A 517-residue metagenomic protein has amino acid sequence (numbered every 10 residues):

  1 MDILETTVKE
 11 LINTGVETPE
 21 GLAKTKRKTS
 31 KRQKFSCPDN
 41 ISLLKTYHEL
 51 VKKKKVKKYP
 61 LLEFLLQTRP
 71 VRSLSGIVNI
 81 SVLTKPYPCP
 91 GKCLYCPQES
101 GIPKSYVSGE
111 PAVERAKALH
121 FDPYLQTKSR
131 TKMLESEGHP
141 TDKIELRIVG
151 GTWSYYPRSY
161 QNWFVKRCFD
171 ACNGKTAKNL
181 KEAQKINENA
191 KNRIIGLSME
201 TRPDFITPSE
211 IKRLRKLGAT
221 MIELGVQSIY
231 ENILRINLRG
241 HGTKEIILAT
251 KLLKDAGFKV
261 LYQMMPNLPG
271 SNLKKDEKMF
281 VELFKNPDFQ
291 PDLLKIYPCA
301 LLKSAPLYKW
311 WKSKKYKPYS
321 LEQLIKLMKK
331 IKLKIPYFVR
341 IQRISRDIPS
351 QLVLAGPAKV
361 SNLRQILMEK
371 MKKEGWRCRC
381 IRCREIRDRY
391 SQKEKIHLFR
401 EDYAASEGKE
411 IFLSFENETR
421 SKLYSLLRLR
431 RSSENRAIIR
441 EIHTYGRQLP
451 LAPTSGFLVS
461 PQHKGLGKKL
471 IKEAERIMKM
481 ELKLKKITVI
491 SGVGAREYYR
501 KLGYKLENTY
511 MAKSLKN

Functional and structural regions predicted by a protein language model:
M1-Q126, R130-K175, Y337: Flexible, acidic/Gly-rich N-terminal and inter-domain linker regions that tether and position cofactor-handling modules
I41, K45-I77, N187, K191-R193 (+2 more regions): Flexible inter-domain linker/hinge segments
S108-Q126, L146, G150-L261, M265-E322 (+2 more regions): Conserved non-cysteine loop/helix-boundary elements of the Radical SAM core domain that shape
P298-V339, R346-R387, L451, F457-P461: Radical SAM enzyme [4Fe-4S]-AdoMet core and its adjacent flexible, acidic and glycine-rich loops/tails across
K395, R400-R447: A conserved beta-strand-loop-helix scaffold within acyl/acetyltransferase catalytic domains
G456-I477: Conserved acetyl-CoA-binding loop-helix of GNAT-fold acetyltransferases
R476-S491: Conserved GNAT acetyl-CoA-binding A-motif
S491-Y510: Conserved active-site alpha-helix within GNAT-family acetyltransferase domains
